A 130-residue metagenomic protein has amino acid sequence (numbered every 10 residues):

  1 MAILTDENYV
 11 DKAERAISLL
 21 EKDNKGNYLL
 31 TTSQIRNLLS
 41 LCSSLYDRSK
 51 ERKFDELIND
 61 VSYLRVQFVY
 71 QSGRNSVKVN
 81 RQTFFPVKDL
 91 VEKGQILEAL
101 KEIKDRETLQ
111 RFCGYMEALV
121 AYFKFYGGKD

Functional and structural regions predicted by a protein language model:
M1-D130: Small/polar/charged residue-enriched interaction surfaces, especially the RNA/DNA-contacting tracks of RNP/CRISPR
